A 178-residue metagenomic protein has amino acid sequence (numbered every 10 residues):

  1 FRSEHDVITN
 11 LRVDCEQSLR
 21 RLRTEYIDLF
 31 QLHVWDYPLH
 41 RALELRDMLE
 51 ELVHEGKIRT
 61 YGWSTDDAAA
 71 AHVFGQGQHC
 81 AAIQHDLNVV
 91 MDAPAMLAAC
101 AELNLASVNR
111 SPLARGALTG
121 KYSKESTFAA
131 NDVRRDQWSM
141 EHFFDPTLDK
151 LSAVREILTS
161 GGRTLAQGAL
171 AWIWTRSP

Functional and structural regions predicted by a protein language model:
F1-R12, W35-P38: Active-site mouth loops of central-metabolism enzymes
S3, D14-L19, H79-A82, R110: Short, functionally important structural connectors and interaction interfaces within domains
D6-L22, T65-V73: Short, acidic/polar
N10, D14, F30, G168-A171: Generic alpha-helical secondary-structure signal
L19-P38: Active-site groove signature of glycoside hydrolases
V34-P178: Beta/alpha (TIM)-barrel catalytic core signal, keyed to glycine-rich beta->alpha loops juxtaposed to Asp/Glu that bind
